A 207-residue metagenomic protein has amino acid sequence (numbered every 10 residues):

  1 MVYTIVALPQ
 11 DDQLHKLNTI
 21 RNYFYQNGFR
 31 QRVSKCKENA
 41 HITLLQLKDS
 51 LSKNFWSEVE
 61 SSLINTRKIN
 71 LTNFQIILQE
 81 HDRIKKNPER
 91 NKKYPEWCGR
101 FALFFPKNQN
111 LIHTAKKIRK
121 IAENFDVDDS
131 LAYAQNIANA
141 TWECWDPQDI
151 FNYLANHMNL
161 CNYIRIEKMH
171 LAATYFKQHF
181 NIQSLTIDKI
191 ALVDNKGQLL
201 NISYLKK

Functional and structural regions predicted by a protein language model:
M1-P95, N108-K189, K196-K207: Basic, often amphipathic N-terminal segments
G99-N108: Short histidine-centered catalytic/ligand-binding loop motif
